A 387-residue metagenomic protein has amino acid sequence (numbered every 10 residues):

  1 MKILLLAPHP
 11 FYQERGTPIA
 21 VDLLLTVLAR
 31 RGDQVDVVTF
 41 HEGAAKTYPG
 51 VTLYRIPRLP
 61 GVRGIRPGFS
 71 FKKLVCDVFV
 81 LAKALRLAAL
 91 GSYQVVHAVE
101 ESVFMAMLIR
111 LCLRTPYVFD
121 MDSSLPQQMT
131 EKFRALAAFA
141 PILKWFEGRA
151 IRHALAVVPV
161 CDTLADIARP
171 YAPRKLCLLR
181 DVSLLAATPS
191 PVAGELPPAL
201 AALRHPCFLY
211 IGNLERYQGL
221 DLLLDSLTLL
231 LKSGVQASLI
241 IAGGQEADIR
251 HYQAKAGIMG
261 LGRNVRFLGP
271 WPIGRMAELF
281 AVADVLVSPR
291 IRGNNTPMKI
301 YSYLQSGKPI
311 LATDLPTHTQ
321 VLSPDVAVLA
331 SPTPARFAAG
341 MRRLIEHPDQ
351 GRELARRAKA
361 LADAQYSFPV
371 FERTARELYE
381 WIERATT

Functional and structural regions predicted by a protein language model:
M1-A44, A156, L222-D225, L230-L231: N-terminal subdomain of nucleotide-sugar transferases
L4, V158, A199-L227: Conserved donor-binding/catalytic core segment of Leloir-type glycosyltransferases
L23, A82-A89, F104, L111-C112 (+3 more regions): Membrane-proximal helix-turn-helix segments that form the acceptor-binding/catalytic region of lipid-linked
T39, Y54-P57, A137-V192, V265-L268: Donor nucleotide-sugar binding/catalytic pocket of nucleotide-sugar-dependent glycosyltransferases
L155, E278-N295, K308: Acidic donor-binding loop of glycosyltransferase active sites
H205, R250-A277: Nucleotide-activated donor-binding/catalytic signature segment of Leloir-type glycosyltransferases, i.e., the conserved
I211, S238-Q253, G269: Glycosyltransferase donor-sugar binding loop
P324-A335, R343-D349: Conserved acidic donor-binding segment of nucleotide-sugar-dependent glycosyltransferases
